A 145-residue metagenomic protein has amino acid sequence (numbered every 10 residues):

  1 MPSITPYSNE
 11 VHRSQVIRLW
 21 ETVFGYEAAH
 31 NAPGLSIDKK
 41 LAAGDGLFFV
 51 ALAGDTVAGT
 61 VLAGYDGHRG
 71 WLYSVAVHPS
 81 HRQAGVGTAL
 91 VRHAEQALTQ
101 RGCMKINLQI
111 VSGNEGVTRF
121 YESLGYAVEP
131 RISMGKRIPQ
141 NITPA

Functional and structural regions predicted by a protein language model:
P2-V16: A short beta-loop-alpha structural element at the N-terminal edge of CoA-dependent acyl/N-acetyltransferase catalytic
I17-N31: Helix-loop element at the rim of GNAT/NAT acetyltransferase active sites that forms part of the acceptor-substrate
E27-V50: Active-site rim helix/loop that mediates acceptor-substrate recognition in acyltransferases
V50, T56-G64, W71-A76: Conserved beta-strand in the GNAT
G64-Y73, R82, V128-E129: A conserved beta-turn-beta hairpin within the catalytic core of GNAT-like acetyltransferases that forms part
Q83-Q96, R119, S123: Conserved acetyl-CoA-binding loop-helix of GNAT-fold acetyltransferases
L98-I110: Conserved GNAT acetyl-CoA-binding A-motif
L108-V117, G135-P139: Conserved beta-strand-loop-alpha-helix junction that forms the acyl-donor binding cleft
